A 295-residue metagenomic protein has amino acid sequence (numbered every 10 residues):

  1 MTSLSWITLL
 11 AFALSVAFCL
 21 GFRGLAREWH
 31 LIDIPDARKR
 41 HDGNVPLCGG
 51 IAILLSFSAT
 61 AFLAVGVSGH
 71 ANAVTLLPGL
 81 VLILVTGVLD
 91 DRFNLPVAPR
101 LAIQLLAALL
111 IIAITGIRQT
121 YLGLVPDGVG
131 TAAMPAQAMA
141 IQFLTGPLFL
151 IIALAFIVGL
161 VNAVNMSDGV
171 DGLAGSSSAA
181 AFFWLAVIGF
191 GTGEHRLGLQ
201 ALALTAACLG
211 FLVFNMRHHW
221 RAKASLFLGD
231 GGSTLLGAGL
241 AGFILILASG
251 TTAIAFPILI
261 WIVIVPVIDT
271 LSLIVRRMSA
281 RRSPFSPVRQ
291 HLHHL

Functional and structural regions predicted by a protein language model:
M1-T270: "…together with the soluble PPM/PP2C metallo-phosphatase catalytic core" -> "…together with the soluble PPM/PP2C
I32, V265-L295: Membrane-proximal soluble regions of multi-pass membrane proteins
